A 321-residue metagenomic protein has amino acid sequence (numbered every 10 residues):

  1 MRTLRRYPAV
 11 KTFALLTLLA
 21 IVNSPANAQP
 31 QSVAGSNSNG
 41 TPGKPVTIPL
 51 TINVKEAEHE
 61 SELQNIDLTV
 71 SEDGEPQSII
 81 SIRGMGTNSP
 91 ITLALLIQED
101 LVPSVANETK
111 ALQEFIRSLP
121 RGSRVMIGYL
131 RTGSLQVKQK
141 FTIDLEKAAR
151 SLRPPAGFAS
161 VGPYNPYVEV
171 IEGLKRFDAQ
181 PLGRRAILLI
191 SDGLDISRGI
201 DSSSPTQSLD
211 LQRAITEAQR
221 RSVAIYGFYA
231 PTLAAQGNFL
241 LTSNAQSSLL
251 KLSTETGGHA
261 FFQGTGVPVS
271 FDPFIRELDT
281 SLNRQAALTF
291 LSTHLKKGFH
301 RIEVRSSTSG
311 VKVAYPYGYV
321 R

Functional and structural regions predicted by a protein language model:
R2-A14: Bacterial N-terminal signal peptides that target proteins for export
K11-N23: Bacterial N-terminal signal peptides
A28-R321: Scaffold/interface architecture of coatomer-like assemblies
